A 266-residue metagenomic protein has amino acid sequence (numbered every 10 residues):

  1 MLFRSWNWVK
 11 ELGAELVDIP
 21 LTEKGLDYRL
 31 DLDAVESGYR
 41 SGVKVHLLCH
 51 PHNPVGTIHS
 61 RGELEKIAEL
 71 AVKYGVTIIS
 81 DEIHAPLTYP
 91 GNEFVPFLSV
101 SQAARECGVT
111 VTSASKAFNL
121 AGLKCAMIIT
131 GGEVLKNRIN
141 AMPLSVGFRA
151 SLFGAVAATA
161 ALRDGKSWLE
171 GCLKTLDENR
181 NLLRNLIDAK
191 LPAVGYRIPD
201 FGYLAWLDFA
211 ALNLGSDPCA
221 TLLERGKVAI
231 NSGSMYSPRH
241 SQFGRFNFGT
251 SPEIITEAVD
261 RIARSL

Functional and structural regions predicted by a protein language model:
M1-L2: Short, small-residue-biased leader/transition segments that mark boundaries at the very start of proteins
L12, K73-Y74, A104, G226: Helix C-cap/helix->beta junction micro-motif
L21-N92: Active-site phosphate-binding strand-loop segment of PLP-dependent enzymes
E36-S37, A104, T221-I230, Y236-L266: PLP-dependent enzyme catalytic core of the Aspartate aminotransferase-like
S101-D177, L186, L266: Conserved core segment of the aminotransferase class I/II
T159, L176-R184, Y196-F209: Conserved glycine-rich beta-strand-loop-beta hairpin in the small C-terminal domain of fold type I
